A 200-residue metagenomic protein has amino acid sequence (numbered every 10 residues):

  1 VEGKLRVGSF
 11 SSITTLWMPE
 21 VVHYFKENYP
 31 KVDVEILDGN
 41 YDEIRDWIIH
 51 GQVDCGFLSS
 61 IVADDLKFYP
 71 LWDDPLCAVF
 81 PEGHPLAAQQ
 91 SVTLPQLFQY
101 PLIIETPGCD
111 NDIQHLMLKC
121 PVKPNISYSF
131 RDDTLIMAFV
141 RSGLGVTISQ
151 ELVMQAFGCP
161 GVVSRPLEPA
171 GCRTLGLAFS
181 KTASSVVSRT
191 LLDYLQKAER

Functional and structural regions predicted by a protein language model:
E2-A63, K123, F130: Central regulatory/effector-binding core of bacterial HTH transcription factors
K4-G8, G56, V79, I103 (+2 more regions): Short, well-ordered beta-strand segments
W17, V21, D112-I113, A183-K197: Short amphipathic alpha-helical coupling segments at ligand-binding clamshell hinges and other catalytic/signaling
N28, G39-Y100, L152-G158, A170: Acidic, Gly/Pro-rich loop/turn segments at junctions of secondary structure
N40-R45, I49-V53, L58-S59, G108-V163: Hydrophobic hinge/microswitch elements
D65-P75, Q89, L135-A183: Beta-alpha-beta core module
L86, Y100-P121, S185-T190: Secondary-structure junction motif
